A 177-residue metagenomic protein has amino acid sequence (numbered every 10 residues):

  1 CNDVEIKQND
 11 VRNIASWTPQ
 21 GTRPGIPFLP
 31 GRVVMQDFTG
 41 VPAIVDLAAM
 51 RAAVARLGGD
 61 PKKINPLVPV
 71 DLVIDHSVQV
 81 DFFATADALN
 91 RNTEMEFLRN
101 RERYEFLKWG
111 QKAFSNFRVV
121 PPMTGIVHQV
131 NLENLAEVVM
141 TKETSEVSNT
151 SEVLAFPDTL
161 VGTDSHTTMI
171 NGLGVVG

Functional and structural regions predicted by a protein language model:
C1-G177: Fe-S-dependent hydro-lyases/dehydratases of central metabolism
